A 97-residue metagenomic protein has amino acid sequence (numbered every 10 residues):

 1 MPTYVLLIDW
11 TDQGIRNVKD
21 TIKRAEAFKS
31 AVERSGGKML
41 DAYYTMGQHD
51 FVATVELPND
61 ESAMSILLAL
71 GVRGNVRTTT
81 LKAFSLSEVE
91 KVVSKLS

Functional and structural regions predicted by a protein language model:
M1-S97: A compositional/biophysical signature of low hydrophobicity enriched in polar/charged and small residues
